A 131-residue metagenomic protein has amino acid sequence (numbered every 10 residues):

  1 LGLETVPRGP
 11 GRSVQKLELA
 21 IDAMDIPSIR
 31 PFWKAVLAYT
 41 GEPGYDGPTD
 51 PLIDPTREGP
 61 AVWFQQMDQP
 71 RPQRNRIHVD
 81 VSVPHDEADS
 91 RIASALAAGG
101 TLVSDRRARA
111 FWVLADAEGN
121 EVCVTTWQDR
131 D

Functional and structural regions predicted by a protein language model:
L1-Y45, I53-V103, A115-D131: Glyoxalase I/VOC metalloenzyme domain signal
D50, F111-W112: Generic short beta-strand
R107-R109: Short, small/polar residue-rich loop motifs at catalytic or cofactor-binding pockets
